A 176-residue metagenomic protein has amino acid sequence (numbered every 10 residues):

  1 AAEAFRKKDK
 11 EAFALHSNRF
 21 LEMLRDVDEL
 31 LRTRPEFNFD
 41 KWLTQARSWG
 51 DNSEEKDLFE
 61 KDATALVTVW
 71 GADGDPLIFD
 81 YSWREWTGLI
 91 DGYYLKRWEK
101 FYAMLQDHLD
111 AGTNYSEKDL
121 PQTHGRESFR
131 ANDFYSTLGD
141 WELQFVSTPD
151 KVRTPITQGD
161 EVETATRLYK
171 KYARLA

Functional and structural regions predicted by a protein language model:
A1-A176: Catalytic domains of carbohydrate-active enzymes that cleave complex glycans
